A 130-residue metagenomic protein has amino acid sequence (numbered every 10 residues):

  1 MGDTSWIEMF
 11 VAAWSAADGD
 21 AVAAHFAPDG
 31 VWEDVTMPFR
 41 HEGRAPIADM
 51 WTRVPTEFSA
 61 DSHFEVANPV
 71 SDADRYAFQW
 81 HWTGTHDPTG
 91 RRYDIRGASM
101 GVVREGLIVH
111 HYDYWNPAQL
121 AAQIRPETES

Functional and structural regions predicted by a protein language model:
M1-P28, R125-S130: Short, low-complexity N-terminal intrinsically disordered segments enriched in polar/charged residues
T4, D20-A73: A solvent-exposed, acidic/Ser-Thr-rich amphipathic alpha-helical stretch
F10, V22-A23, G30, G43 (+4 more regions): Hydrophobic pocket/interface hotspot
F64-V70, W82, R96-V102: Hydrophobic/aromatic beta-strand elements that line small-molecule binding cavities or substrate pockets in beta-rich
Q79-T85: Generic short beta-strand segments
H86-P88, R92: Active-site neighborhoods of divalent-metal-dependent phosphate/nucleic-acid chemistry enzymes
H110-S130: Low-complexity, intrinsically disordered terminal/linker segments enriched in charged and Gly/Pro repeats
